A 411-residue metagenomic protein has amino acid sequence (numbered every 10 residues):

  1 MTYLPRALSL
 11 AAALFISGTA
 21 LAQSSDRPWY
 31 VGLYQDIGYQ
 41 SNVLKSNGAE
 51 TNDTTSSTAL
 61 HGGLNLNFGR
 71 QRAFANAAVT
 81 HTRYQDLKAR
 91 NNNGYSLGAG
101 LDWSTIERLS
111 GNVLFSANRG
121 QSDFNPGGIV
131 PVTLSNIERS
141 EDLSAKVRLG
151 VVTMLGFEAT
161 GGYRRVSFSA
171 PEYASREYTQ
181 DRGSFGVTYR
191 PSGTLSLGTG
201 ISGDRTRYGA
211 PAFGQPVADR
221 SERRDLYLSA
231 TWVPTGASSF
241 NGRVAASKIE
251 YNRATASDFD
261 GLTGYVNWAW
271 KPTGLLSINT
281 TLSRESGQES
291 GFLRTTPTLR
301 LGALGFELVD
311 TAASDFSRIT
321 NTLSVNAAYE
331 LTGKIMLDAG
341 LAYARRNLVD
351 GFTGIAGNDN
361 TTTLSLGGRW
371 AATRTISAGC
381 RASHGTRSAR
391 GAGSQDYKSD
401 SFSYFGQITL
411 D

Functional and structural regions predicted by a protein language model:
M1-D26: Cleavable N-terminal export/targeting peptides
A22-D411: Gram-negative and organellar
